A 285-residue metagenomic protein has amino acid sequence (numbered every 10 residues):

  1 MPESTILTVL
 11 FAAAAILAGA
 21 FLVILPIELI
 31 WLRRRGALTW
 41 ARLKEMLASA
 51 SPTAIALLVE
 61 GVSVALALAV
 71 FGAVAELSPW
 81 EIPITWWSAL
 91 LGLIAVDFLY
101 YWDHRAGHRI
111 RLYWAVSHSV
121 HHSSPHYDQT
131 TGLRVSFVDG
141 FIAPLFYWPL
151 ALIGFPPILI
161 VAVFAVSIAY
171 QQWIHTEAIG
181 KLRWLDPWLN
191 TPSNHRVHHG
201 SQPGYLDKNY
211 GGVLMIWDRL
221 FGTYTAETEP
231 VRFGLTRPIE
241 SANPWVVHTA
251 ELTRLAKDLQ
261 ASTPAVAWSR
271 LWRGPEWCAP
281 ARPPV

Functional and structural regions predicted by a protein language model:
M1-F11: Short, strongly hydrophobic alpha-helical membrane anchors
V9-L17, E45-S49, I84-A89, P156-I160: Residue-level signature of transmembrane alpha-helical entry/exit and packing/kink sites in multi-pass membrane
F11-L22, A48-V62: Alpha-helical transmembrane segments of integral membrane proteins, especially early/N-terminal helices
A20-I30, L93-L99: Central hydrophobic cores of alpha-helical transmembrane segments in multi-pass inner-membrane proteins across all
L25-L47: Membrane-interface helix-loop junction between the first two transmembrane segments
A54-V62, I82-R237: Membrane-embedded catalytic scaffold of the fatty acid hydroxylase/desaturase
V70-E81: Membrane-interface helix termini and inter-helical loops of multi-pass transporters
P230-V285: Cytosolic-facing loops and C-terminal tails of multi-pass membrane proteins
